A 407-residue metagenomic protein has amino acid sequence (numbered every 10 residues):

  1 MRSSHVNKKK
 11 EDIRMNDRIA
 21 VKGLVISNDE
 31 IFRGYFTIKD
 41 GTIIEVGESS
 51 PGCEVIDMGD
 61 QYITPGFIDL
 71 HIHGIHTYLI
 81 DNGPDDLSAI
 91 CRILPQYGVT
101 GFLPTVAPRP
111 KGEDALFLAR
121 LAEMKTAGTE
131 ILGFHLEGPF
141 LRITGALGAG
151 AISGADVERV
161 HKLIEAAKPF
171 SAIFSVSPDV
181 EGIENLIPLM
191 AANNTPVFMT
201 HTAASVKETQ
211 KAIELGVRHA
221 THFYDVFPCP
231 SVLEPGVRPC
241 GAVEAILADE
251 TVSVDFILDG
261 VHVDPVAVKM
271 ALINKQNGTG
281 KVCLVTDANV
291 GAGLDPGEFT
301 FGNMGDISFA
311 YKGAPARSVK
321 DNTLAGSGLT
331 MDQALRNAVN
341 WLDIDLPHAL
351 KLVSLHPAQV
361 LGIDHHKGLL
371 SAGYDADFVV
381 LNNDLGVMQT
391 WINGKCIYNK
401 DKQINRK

Functional and structural regions predicted by a protein language model:
S3, D12-I19, L24-T64, Q403: Histidine-rich, glycine-flanked metal-binding segment
G23, G41, D60, H71 (+9 more regions): Divalent metal-coordination and catalytic microenvironments
G23, Q359, L369-K407: C-terminal cap of metal-dependent C-N hydrolases
Q61-Y62, L70, I80-E130, A151-A166 (+1 more regions): Alpha-helical scaffold segments that flank or form the walls of functional sites
H73-H76, S88-F117, T129-I143, K168-D179 (+3 more regions): Divalent metal-dependent hydrolysis catalytic cores, especially in the metallo-beta-lactamase
R92-L103, I143-K168, K211-S253, D295-L324 (+1 more regions): Active-site gating loops and adjacent loop-to-helix segments of metal-dependent hydrolytic enzymes
E165-D295: Active-site core of metal-dependent hydrolases
R238-F256, I273-T286, A292-Y374, F378-V380: His/Asp/Glu-enriched, well-ordered alpha-helical/loop segment that forms or immediately abuts the divalent-metal
